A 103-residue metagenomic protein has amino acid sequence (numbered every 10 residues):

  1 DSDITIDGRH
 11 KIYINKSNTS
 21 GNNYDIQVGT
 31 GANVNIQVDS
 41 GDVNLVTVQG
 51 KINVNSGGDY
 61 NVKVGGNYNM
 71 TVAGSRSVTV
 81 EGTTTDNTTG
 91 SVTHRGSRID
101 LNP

Functional and structural regions predicted by a protein language model:
D1-P103: Right-handed beta-helix
